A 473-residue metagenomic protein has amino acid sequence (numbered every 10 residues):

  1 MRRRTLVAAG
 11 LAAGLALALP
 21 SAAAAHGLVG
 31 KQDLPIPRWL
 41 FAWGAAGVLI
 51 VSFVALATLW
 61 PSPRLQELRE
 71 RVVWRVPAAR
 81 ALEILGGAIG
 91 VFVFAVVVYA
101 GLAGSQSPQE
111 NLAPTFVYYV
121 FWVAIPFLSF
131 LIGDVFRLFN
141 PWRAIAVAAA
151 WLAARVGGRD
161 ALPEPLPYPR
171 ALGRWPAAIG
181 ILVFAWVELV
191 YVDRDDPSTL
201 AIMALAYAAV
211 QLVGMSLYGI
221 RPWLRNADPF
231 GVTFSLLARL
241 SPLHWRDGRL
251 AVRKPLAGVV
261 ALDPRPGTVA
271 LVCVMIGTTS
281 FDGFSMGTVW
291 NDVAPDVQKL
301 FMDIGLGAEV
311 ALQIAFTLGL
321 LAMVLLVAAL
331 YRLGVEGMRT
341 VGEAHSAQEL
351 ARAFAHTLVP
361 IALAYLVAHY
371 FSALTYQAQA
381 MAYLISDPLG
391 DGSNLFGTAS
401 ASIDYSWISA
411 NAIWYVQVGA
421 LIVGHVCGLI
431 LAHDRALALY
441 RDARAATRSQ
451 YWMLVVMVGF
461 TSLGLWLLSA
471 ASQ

Functional and structural regions predicted by a protein language model:
T5-L11, L15-K254, G258, P266-G267 (+2 more regions): Transmembrane-helix bundle segments that line or gate the permeation/cavity pathway in multi-pass membrane proteins
I125-F130, P266-G283, L358-A380, M457-S462: Hydrophobic alpha-helical membrane-insertion segments
L224-E336: Long, internal scaffold/assembly segments composed of regular secondary structure
T279-V289, L326-G337, I361-L395: Transmembrane alpha-helix/helix-exit interface in multi-pass inner-membrane proteins
L318-V335, A351-L374, I413-L429, M457-T461: C-terminal substrate/ligand-recognition segments
A347, L431-M457: Interfacial loop-to-transmembrane junctions
L358-L366, Y376-A378, A382-V423, L429-H433: Hydrophobic alpha-helical transmembrane segments and adjacent short intramembrane/lumenal linkers of inner/organellar
L463-Q473: Juxtamembrane boundary at the C-terminal end of a transmembrane helix
